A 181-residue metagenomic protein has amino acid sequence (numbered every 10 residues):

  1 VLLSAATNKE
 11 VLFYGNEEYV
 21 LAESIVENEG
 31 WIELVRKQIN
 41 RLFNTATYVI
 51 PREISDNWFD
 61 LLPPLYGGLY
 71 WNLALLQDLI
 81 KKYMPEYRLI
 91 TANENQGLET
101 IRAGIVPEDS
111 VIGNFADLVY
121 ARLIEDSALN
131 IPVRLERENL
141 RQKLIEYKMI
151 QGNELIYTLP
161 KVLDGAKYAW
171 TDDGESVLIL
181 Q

Functional and structural regions predicted by a protein language model:
V1-Q181: C-terminal non-catalytic scaffold/interaction domains in large multidomain proteins
